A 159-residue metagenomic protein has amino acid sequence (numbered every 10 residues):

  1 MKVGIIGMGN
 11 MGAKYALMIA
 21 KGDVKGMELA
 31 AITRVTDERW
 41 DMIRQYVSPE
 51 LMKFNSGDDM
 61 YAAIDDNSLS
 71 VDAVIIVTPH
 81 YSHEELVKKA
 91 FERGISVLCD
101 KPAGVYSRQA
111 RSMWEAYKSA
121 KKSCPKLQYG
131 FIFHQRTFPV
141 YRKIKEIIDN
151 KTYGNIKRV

Functional and structural regions predicted by a protein language model:
M1-S48: N-terminal Rossmann-like dinucleotide-binding module
K2, E28, S70-D72, S96 (+1 more regions): Structural signature of beta-strand start/N-cap positions in the alpha/beta core of ABC transporter nucleotide-binding
K14, M18, M42, D59 (+5 more regions): Alpha-helical elements of Rossmann-like donor-binding domains used by nucleotide-donor carbohydrate transfer enzymes
K21-K25, A63-V71, K118-P125, K151: Alpha-helix termini
A30, L51, D72, K157: Conserved acidic residues
P49-L51, R93-I95, A120-Q128: A short helix->loop->beta-strand "cap" motif at the edges of active sites that frequently abuts
M52-A116: Beta-loop-alpha module in the N-terminal Rossmann-like domain of NAD(P)-dependent dehydrogenases, especially those
G104-V159: A contiguous active-site-proximal alpha/beta segment in oxidoreductase catalytic domains
